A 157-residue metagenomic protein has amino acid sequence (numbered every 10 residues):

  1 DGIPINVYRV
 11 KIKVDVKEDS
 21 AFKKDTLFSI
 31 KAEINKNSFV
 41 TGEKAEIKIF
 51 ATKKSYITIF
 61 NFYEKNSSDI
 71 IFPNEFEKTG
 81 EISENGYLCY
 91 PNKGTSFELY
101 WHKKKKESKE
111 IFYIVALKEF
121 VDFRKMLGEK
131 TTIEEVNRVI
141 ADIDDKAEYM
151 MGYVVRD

Functional and structural regions predicted by a protein language model:
D1-D157: Secretory-pathway glycoprotein ectodomains that are cysteine- and/or Ser/Thr/Pro-rich
